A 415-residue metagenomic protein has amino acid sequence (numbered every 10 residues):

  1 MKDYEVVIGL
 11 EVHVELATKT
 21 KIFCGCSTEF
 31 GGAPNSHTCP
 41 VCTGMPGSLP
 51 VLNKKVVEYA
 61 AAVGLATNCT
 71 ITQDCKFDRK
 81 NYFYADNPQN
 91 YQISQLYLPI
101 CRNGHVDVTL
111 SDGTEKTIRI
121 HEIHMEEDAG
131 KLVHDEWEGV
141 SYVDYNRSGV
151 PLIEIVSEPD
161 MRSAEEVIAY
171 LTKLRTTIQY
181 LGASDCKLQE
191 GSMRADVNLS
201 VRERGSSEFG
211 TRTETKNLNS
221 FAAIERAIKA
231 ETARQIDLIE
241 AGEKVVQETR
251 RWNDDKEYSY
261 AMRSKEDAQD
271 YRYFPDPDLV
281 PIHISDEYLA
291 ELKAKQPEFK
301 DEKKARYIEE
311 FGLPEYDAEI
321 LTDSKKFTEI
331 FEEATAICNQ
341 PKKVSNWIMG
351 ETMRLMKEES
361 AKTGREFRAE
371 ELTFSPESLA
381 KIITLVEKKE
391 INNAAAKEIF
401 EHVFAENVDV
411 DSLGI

Functional and structural regions predicted by a protein language model:
M1-P297, E315, A336-Q340: Basic, nucleic-acid-interacting segments
E243-I415: Long, charged, helix-rich clamp/arm modules that form nucleic acid-engaging surfaces of large nucleic-acid-processing
